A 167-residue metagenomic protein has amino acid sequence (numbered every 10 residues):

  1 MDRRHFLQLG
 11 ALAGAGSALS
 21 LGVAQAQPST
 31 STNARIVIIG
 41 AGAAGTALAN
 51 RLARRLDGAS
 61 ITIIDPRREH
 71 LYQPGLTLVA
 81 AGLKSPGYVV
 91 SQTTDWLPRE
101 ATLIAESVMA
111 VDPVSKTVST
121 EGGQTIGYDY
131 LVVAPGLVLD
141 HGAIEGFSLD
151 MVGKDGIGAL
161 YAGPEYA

Functional and structural regions predicted by a protein language model:
M1-A13, L21: N-terminal secretory signal peptides and thylakoid transit peptides that target proteins across membranes
L9, A134-P135: Short, well-ordered coil/turn residues at beta-beta hairpins and beta-strand->alpha-helix junctions within
V23-Q25: Sec/Tat signal peptide C-region and signal peptidase I cleavage site
Q27-T102, M151: Beta1-alpha1 glycine-rich phosphate/pyrophosphate-binding loop at the start of Rossmann-like nucleotide-binding domains
E106-S115: A conserved short coil-to-beta-strand element within the FAD-binding core of flavoproteins
G122-Y130: Core beta-strand elements of the Rossmann-like FAD/NAD(P) dinucleotide-binding domain in flavoenzyme oxidoreductases
G136-A167: Glycine-rich dinucleotide-binding loop and its adjacent helix/turn
